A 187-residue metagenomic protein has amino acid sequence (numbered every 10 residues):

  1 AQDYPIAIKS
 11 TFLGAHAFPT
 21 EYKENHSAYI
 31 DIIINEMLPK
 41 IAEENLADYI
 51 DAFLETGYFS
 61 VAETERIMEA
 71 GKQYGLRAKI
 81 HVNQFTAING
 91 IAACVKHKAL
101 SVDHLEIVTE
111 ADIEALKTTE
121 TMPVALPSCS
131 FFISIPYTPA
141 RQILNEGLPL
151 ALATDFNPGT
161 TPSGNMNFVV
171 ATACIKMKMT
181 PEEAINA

Functional and structural regions predicted by a protein language model:
A1-I88: Metal-coordinating catalytic core of metallo-dependent amide/deamination hydrolases
R77, A87-A187: Active-site-adjacent C-terminal substructures of enzyme catalytic domains
